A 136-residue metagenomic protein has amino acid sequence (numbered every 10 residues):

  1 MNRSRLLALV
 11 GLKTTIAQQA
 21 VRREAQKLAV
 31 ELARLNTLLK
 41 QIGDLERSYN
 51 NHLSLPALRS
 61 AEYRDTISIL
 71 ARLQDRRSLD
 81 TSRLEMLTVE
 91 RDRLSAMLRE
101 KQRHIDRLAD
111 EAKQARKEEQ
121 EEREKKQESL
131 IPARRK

Functional and structural regions predicted by a protein language model:
M1-K136: Charge-rich amphipathic alpha-helical interaction elements
